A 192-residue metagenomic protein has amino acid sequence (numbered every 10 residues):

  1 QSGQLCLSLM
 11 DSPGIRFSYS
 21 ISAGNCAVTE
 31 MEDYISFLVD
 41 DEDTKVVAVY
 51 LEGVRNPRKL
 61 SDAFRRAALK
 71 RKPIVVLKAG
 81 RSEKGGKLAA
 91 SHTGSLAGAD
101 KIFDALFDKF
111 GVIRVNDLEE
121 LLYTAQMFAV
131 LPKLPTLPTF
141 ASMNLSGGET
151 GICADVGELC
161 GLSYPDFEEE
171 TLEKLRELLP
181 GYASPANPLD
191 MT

Functional and structural regions predicted by a protein language model:
Q1-T192: Catalytic-core regions of core metabolic enzymes, especially those transforming organic acids/acyl-group intermediates
